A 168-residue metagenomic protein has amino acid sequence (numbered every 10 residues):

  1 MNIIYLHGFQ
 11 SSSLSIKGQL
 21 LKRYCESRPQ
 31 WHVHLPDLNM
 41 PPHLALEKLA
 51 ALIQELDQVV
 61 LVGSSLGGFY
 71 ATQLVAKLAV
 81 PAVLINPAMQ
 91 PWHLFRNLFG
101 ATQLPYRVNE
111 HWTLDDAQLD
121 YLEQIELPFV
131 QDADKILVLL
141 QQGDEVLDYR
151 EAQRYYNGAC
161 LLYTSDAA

Functional and structural regions predicted by a protein language model:
N2-E55: Active-site catalytic motif of lipid deacylating hydrolases and related acyltransferases
F9, Q142-D144: Acidic beta-to-alpha connecting loop that harbors the catalytic carboxylate
L38, L84-W92: Active-site nucleophile loop of the alpha/beta-hydrolase fold
G63-G67, A71: Gly/Ala-rich beta-loop-alpha elbow adjacent to hydrolase catalytic centers
H111-F129: Active-site nucleophile elbow and catalytic-triad environment of alpha/beta-hydrolase enzymes
V138-L140: Short beta-strand/loop motif that positions the catalytic acidic residue of the alpha/beta-hydrolase fold
E145-E151: Conserved alpha/beta-hydrolase "acid-adjacent" motif
Y163-A168: Conserved small/polar residues in nucleotide/adenosyl-binding loops
